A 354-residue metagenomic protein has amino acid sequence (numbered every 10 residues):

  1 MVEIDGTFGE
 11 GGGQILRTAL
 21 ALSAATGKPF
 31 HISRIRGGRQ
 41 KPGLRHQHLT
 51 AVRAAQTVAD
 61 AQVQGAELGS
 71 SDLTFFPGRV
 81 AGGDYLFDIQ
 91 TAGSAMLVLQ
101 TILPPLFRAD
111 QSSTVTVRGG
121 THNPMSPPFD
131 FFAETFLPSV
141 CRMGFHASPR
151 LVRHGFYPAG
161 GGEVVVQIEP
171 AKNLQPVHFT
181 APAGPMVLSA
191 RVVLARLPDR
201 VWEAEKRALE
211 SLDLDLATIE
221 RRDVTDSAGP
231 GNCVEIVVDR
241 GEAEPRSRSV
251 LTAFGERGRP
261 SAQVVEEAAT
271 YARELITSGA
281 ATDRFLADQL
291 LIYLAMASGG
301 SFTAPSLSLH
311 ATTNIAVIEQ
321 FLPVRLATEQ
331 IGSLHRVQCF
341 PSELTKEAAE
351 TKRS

Functional and structural regions predicted by a protein language model:
M1-S23, P341: N-terminal basic/disordered segments at the start of proteins
G12-T18, A25-G78: Glycine/small-residue-rich interface belts in oligomeric ring/scaffold proteins and their assembly partners
L49-S148, V165: A generic, well-ordered mixed alpha/beta core segment in the N-terminal half of proteins
Q62-A66, S112-S113, H146-H154, L212-A228 (+3 more regions): Flexible, glycine/charged-enriched surface loops at secondary-structure junctions
F76, V80-G82, D88, A92 (+4 more regions): Phosphate/diphosphate-binding glycine-rich loops and adjacent basic-rich segments that engage nucleotide
M125, R142, T180-R284, S301: Conserved mixed alpha/beta catalytic, RNA-binding, or beta-rich assembly cores of soluble enzyme, regulatory
A262-P323, L334-F340: C-terminal hydrophobic structural anchor segments that stabilize assembly/packing rather than catalytic chemistry
K346-S354: Short, low-complexity, charge-dense intrinsically disordered segments
